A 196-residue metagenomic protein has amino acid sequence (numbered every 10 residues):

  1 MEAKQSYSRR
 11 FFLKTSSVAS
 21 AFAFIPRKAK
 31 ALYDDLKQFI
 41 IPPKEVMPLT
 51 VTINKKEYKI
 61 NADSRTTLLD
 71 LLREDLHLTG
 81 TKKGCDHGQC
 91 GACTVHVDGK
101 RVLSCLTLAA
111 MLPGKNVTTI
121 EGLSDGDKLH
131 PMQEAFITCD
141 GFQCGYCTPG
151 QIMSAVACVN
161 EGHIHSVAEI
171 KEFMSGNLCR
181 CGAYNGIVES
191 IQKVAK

Functional and structural regions predicted by a protein language model:
M1-S20: N-terminal secretory signal peptides and thylakoid transit peptides that target proteins across membranes
R10, S64-V97: A basic, amphipathic helix-loop patch mediating RNA/tRNA/ribosome contacts
K14-L32: Bacterial Sec-dependent N-terminal signal peptides
P26-N61: C-terminal segment of N-terminal export signals and the immediately downstream linker at the start of the mature
I41-P43, C85, A109: Replace "in large, NTP-powered and nucleic-acid-processing enzymes" with "in large, NTP-powered factors and other
I60-A62, S104-C105: Short capping micro-motif at the N-terminus of alpha-helices
R65-L78, L106-K196: Ferredoxin-type iron-sulfur electron-transfer modules in oxidoreductases and energy-metabolism complexes
H87-M111, V117: Mid-chain, structured segments of secreted extracytoplasmic proteins
